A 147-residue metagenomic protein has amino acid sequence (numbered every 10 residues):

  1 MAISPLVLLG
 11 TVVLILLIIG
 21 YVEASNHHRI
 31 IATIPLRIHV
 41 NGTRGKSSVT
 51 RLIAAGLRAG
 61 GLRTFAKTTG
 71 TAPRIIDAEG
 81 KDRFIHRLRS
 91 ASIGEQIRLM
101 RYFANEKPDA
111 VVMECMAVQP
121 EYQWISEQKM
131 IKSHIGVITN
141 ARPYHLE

Functional and structural regions predicted by a protein language model:
M1-N41, S48-A55: Short, basic phosphate-binding NTP loop
H28-I34, G56-G136, N140-E147: ATP-dependent carboxylate-amine ligase catalytic core
V40-T43, T64-F65: PAPS-dependent sulfotransferase catalytic core
R44-G45, V112: Alpha-helical architecture
G45-K46, S92: Charged, low-complexity surface patches
K46-T50, P73-I76: Short N-terminal binding/cap micro-motifs at the start of the first secondary-structure element
